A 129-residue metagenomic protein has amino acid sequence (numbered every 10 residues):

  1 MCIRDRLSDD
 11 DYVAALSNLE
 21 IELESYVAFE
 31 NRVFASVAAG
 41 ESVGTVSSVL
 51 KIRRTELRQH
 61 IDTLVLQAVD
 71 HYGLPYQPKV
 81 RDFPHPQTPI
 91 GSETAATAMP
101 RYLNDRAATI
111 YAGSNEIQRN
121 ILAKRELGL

Functional and structural regions predicted by a protein language model:
R4-L129: Alpha-helical interface subdomain recognition
